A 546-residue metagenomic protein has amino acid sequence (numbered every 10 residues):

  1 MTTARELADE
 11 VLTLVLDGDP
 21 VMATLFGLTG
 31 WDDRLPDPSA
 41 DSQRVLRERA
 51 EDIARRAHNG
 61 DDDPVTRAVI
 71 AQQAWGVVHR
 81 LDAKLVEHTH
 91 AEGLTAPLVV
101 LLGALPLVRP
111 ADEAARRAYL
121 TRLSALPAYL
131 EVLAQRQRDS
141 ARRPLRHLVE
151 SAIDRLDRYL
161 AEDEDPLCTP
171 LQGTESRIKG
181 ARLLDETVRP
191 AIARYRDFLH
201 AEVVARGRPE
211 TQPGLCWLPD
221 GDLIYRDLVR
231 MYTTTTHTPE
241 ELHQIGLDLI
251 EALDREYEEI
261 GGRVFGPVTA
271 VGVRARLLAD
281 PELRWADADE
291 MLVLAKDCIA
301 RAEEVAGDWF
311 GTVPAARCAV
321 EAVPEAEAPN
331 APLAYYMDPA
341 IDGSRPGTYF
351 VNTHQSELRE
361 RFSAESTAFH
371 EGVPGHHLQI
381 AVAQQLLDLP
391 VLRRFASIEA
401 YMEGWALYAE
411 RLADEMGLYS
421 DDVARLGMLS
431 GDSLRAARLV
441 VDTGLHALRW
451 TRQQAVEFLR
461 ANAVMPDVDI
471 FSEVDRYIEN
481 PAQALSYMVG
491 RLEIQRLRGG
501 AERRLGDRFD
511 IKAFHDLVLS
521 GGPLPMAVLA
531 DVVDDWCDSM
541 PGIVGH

Functional and structural regions predicted by a protein language model:
M1-H546: N-terminal maturation segment of proteins
